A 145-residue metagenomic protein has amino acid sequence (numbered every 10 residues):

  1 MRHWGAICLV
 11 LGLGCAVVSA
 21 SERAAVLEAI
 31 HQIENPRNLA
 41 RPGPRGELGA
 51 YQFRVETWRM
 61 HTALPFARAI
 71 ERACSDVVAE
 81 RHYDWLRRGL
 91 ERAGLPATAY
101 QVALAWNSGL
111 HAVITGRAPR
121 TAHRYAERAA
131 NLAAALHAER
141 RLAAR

Functional and structural regions predicted by a protein language model:
G5-G14: Bacterial N-terminal signal peptides
V18-A25, N131-R145: Extracytoplasmic and endomembrane cell-envelope/extracellular-matrix remodeling and assembly machinery
S19-A24, G43-Y51, R68-D76, L95-A99 (+1 more regions): Solvent-exposed, acidic/flexible segments
E22-N38, A79-E80, V102-L110: Short, functionally critical alpha-helical segments immediately adjacent to catalytic or ligand/cofactor-binding
A29-E56: N-terminal targeting signals for Sec/Tat export/insertion, comprising classic cleavable signal peptides
L39, I114-T115: Extracytoplasmic/secreted cell-surface and envelope-processing proteins
V55, R59-I114, A130-A133: Alpha-helical segment that forms one wall of the substrate-binding/catalytic cleft in peptidoglycan-active domains
